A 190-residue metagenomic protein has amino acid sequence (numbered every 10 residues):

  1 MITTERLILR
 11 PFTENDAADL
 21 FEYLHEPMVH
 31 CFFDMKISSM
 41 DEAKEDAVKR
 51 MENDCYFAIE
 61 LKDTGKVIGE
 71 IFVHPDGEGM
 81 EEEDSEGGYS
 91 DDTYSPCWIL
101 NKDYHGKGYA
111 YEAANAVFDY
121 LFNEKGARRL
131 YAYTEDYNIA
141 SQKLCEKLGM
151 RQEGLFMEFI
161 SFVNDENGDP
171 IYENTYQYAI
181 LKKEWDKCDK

Functional and structural regions predicted by a protein language model:
M1-C31, E60-K190: Acyl-donor (CoA/ACP) binding surface of acyl/acetyltransferases
T13-N15, D46-K49: Short linear motifs in intrinsically disordered
M28-V48: Conserved GNAT-fold acetyl-CoA-binding loop/helix
I37-S39, V48-R50, S85-G88, Y131: Short, charged/polar low-complexity linear motifs in solvent-exposed/disordered segments
A47-E60, V67-G69: A short helix-loop-beta-strand connector motif used in the catalytic cores of GNAT acetyltransferases and, in some
